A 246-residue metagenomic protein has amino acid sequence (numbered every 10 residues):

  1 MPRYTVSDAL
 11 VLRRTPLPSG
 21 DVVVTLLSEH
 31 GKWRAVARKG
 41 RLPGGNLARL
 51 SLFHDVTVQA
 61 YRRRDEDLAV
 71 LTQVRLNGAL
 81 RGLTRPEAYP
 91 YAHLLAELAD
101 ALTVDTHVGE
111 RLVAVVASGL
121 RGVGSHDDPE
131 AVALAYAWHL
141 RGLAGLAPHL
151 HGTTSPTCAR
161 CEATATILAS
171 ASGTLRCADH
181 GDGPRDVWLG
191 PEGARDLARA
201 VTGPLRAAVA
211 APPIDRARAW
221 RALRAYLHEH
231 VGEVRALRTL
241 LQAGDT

Functional and structural regions predicted by a protein language model:
M1-V23, L27-T246: Non-catalytic alpha-helical scaffolds and adjoining flexible linkers that form interface surfaces for assembly
